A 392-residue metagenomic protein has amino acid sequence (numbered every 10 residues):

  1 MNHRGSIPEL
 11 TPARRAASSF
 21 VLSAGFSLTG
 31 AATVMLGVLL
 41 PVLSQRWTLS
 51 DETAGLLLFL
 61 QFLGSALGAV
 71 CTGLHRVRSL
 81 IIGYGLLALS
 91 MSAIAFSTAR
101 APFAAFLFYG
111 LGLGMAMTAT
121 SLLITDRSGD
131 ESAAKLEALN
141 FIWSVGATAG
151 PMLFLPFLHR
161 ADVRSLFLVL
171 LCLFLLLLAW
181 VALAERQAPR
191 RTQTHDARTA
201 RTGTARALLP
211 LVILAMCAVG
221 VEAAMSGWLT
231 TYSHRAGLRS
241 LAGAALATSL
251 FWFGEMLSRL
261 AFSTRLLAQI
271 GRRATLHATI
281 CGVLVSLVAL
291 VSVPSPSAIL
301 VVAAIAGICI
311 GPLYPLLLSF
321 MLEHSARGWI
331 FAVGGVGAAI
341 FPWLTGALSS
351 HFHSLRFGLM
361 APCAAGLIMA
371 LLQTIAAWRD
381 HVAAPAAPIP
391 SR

Functional and structural regions predicted by a protein language model:
L36-G37, R206-S249, F253-M256: Extracytoplasmic gate region of multi-pass secondary transporters
L43-S44, H75-R76, L153-A161, S233-H234 (+2 more regions): Interfacial helix-cap and linker-helix signal at transmembrane-aqueous boundaries of multi-pass secondary transporters
A66-R78, L158, S258-G271: Helix-to-loop junctions at the C-terminal end of transmembrane segments in multipass secondary transporters
A66-T98: Conserved MFS/SLC helix-loop-helix module at the cytosolic interface between two early adjacent transmembrane helices
M115-S128, G311-H324: Intracellular juxtamembrane helix-capping segments at the cytosolic ends of symmetry-related transmembrane helices
S165-L183, L359-I375: Symmetry-related core transmembrane helices of the 12-TM Major Facilitator Superfamily/SLC fold
R273-L317: C-terminal transmembrane helical hairpin of 12-TM major facilitator-type secondary transporters
H324-L355, A361-P362: A late C-terminal transmembrane helix in Major Facilitator Superfamily
